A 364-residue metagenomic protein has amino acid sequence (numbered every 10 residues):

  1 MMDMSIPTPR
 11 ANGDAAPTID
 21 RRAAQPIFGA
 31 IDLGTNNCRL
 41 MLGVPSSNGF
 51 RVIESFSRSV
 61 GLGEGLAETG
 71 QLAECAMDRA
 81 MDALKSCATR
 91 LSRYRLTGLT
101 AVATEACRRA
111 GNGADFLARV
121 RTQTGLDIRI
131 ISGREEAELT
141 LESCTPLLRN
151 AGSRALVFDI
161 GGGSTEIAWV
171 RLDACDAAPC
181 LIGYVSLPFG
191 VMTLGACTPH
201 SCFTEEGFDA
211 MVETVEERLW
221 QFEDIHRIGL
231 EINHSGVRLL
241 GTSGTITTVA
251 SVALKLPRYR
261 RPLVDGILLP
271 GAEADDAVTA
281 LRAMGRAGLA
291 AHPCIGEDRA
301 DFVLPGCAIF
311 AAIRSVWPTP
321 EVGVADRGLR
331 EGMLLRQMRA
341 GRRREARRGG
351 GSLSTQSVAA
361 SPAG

Functional and structural regions predicted by a protein language model:
M1-I27: Non-catalytic pre-domain segments flanking phosphatase-related domains
Q25-F28, L42-P45, V60-G61, G65-Y94 (+4 more regions): Helical "lid/coupling" subdomains associated with nucleotide-phosphate turnover
I31-N37, F158-S164, T242-I246, G328: A short acidic Gly-Thr/Ser loop motif
N36, T97, P320: Short acidic/polar active-site loop segments enriched in Thr and Asp
F50: Active-site-facing substrate-recognition patch
E54-R58: Short amphipathic
R171-D173: Active-site loops of AMP-binding adenylate-forming
